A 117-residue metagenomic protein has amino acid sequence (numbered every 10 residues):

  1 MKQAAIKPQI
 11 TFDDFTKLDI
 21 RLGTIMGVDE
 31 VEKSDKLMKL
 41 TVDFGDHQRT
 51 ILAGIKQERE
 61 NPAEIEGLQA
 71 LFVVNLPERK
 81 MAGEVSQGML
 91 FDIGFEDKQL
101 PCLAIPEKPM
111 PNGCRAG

Functional and structural regions predicted by a protein language model:
M1-G117: Phosphate-backbone binding interfaces of nucleic-acid-interacting proteins
